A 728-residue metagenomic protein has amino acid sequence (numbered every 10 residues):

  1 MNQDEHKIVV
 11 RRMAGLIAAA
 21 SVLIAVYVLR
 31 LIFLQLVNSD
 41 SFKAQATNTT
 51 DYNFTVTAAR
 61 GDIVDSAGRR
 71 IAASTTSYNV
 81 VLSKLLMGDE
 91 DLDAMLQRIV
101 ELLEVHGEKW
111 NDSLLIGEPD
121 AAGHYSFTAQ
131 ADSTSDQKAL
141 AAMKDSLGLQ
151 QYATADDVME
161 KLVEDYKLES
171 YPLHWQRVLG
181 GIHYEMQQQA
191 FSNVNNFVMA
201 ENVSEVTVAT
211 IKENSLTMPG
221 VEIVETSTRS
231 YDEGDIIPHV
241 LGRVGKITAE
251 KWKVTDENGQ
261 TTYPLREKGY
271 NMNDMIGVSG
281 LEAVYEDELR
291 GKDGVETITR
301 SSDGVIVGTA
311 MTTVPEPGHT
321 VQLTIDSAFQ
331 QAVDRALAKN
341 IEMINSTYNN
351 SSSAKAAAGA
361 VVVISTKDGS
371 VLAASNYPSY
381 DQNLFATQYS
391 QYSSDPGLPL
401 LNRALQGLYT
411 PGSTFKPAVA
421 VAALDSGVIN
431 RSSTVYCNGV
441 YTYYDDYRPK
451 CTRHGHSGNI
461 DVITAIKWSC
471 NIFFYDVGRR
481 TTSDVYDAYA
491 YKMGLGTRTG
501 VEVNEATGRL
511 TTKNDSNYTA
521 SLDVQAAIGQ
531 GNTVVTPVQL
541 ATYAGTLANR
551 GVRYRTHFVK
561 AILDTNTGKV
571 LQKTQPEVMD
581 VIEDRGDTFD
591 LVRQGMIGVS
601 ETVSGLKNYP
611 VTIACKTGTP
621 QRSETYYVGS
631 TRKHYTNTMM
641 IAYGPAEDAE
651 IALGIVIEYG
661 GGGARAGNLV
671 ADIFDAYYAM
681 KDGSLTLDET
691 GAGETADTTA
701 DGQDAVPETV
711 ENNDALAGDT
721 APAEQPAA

Functional and structural regions predicted by a protein language model:
M1-V314, N350, A354-A360, A705 (+1 more regions): Membrane-proximal periplasmic segments of bacterial cell-envelope enzymes, especially penicillin-binding proteins
A72, Y78, T299-E316, I325 (+6 more regions): Beta-lactam-recognizing serine transpeptidase/beta-lactamase-like catalytic domain environment
K84-L86, I657-G661: A generic structural motif
D93-E101, A209, E213, P238-G242 (+17 more regions): Solvent-exposed, polar/charged alpha-helical surfaces in well-ordered, non-transmembrane soluble domains, broadly
W110-H124, N349-K367, N504-T507, H557-T567 (+1 more regions): Acidic/histidine-enriched alpha-helical segments
E286, R290-D293, S301-G304, D334-E342 (+2 more regions): Amphipathic, well-packed alpha-helical segments that form the structural scaffold of globular domains
Q331-I364, S379: Beta-lactamase-like hydrolase cores
